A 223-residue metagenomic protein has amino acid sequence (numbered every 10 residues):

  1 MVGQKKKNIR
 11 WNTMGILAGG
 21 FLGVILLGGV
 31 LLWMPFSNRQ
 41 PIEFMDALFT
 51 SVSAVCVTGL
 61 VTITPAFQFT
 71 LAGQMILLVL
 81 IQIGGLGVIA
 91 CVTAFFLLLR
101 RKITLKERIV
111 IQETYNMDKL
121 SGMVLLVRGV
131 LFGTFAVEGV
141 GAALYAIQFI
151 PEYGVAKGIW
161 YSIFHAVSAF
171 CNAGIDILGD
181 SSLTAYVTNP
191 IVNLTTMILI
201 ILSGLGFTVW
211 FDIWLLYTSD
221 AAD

Functional and structural regions predicted by a protein language model:
M1-D220: Membrane-proximal intracellular helices of multi-pass ion channels
